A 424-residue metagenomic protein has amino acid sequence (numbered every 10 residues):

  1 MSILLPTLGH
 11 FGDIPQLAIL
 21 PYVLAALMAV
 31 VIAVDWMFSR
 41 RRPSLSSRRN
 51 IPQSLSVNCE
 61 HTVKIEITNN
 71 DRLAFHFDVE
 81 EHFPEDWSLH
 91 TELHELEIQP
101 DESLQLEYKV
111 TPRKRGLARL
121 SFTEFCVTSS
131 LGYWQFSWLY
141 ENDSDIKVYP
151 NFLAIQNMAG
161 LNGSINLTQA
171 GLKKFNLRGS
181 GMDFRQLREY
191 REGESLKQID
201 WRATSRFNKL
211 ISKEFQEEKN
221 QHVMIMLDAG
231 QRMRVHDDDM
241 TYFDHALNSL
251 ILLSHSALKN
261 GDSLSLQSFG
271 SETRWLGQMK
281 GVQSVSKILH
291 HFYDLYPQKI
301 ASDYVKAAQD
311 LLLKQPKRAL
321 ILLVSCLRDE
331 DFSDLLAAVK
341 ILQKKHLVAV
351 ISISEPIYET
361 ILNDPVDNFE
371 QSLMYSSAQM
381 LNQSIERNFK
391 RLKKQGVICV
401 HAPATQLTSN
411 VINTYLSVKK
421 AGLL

Functional and structural regions predicted by a protein language model:
M1-S46: Extracellular/lumenal glycan-associated context and N-glycosylation machinery
L27-Q283, R318-L323, A338-I341, I351: An amphipathic, basic-hydrophobic helix/alpha-beta surface used to engage anionic, phosphate-rich ligands or surfaces
L276-D303: Short, charged loop segments at secondary-structure junctions
L276-M279, S333-L335, T360-N363: Short, well-ordered secondary-structure micro-motifs
S286-I288, Y358-R387: Acidic, Ser/Thr-rich peripheral helices and adjacent loops at domain boundaries
S302-S354, L416, A421: Exposed acidic/Ser/Thr-rich ligand/metal-binding surfaces
D364-D367, M380-L424: Long, C-terminal catalytic modules of enzymes
